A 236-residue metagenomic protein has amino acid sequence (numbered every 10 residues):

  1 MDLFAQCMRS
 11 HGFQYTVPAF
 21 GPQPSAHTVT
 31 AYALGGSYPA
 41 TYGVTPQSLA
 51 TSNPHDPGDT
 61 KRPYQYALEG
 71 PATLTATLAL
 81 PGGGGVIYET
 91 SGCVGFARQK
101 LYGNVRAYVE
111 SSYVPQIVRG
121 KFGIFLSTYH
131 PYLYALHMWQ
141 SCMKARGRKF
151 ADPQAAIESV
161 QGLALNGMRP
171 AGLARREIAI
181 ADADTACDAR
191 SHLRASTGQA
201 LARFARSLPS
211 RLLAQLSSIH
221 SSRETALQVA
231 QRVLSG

Functional and structural regions predicted by a protein language model:
M1-G236: Cell-envelope/extracellular polymer assembly enzymes that use nucleotide-activated donors
